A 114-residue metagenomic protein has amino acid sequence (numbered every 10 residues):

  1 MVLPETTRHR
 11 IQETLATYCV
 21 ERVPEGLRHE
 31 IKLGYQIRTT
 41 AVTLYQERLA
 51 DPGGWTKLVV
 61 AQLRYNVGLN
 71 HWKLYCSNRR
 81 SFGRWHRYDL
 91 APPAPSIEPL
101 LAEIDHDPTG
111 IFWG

Functional and structural regions predicted by a protein language model:
M1-G54: Negatively charged, low-complexity tracts enriched in Asp/Glu with abundant Ser/Thr
E21-R28, A61-K73, I111-G114: Hydrophobic transmembrane alpha-helix bundles
V42-C76: Short, conserved beta-strand/beta-arch hydrophobic-aromatic motifs that form part of recognition grooves or interface
H71-G114: Short, compact, well-ordered microdomains
